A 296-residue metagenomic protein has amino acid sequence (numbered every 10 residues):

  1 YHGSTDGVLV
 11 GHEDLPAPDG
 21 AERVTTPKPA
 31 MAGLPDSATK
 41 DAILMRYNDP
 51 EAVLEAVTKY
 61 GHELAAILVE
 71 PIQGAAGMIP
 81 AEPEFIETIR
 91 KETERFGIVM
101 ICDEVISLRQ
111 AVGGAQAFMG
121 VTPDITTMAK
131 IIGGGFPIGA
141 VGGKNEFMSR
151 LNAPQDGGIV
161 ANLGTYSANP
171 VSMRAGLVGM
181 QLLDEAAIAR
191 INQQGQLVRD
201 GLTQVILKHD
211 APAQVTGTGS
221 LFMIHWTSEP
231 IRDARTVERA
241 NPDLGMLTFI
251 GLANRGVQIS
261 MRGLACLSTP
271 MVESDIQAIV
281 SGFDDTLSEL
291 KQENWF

Functional and structural regions predicted by a protein language model:
Y1-A65: PLP-dependent aspartate aminotransferase-fold enzymes
D6-G7, V121-L151, A168-M173: Active-site PLP attachment segment
T58, E63, I79-A111: Catalytic PLP-binding core of fold-type I/II PLP enzymes
A140-G164, G176-L182: Conserved core segment of the aminotransferase class I/II
V171-R190, S228-R232, P270-S274: Amphipathic alpha-helix from the class-I
G179-T203, R235-P242: Structural signature of PLP-dependent enzymes
L183-A186, G251-F296: PLP-dependent enzyme catalytic core of the Aspartate aminotransferase-like
Q196-R199, H209-T248: Conserved PLP-binding catalytic core of the aspartate aminotransferase-like
